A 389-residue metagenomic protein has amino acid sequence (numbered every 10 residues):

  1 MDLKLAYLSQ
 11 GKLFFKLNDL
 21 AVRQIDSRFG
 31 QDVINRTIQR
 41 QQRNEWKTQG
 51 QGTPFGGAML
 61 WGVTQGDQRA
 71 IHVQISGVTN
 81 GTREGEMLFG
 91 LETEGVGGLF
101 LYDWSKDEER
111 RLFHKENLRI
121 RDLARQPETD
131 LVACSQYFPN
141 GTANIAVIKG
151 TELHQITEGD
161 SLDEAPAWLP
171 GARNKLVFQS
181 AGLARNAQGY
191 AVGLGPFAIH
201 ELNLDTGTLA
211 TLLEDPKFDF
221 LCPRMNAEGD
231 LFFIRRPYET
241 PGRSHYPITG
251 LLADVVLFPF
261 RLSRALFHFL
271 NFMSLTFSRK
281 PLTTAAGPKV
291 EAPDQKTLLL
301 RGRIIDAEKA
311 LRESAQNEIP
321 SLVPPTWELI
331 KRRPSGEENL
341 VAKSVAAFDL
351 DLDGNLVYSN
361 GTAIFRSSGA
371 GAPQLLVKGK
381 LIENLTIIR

Functional and structural regions predicted by a protein language model:
M1-R389: Sequence signature of WD/YWTD-type beta-propeller architectures
